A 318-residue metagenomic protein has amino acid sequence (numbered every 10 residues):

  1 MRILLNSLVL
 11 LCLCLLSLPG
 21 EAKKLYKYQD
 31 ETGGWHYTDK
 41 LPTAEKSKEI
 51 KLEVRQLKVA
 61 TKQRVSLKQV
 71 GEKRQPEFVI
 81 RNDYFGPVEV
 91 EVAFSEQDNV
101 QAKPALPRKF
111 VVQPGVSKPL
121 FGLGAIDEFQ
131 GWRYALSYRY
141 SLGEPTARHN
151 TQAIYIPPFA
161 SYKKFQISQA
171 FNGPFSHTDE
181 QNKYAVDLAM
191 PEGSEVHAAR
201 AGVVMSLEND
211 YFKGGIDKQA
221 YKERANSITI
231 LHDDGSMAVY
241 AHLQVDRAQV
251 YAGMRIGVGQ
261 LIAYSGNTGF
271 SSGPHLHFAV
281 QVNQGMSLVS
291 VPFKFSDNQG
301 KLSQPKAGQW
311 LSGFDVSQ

Functional and structural regions predicted by a protein language model:
S7-L16: Bacterial N-terminal signal peptides
G20-Q75, V79, D83-V88, A93-P119 (+2 more regions): Short, cationic interaction patches enriched in Lys/Arg with P/S/T/G and frequent prolines that mark the mature domain
E91-A93, V186-L188, K218, S227-H232: Short, acidic/hydrophobic/Gly-rich beta-strand patch recurrent on exposed beta strands that often constitutes part
K109-R224, S317: Surface-exposed, glycine-biased beta-strand/turn segments
Q152-S161, Q166-S168, H197, K222-E223 (+2 more regions): Acidic, glycine-rich catalytic/binding loops that coordinate metals and/or anionic ligands
P191, H197, G235-G259: Short histidine-centered loop motifs in beta-beta connectors
Y211-Q219, S265-H277: Active-site loop architecture of trypsin-fold serine endopeptidases
I228, G257-G269: Short hydrophobic beta/alpha edge segments that flank linear recognition/processing sites
